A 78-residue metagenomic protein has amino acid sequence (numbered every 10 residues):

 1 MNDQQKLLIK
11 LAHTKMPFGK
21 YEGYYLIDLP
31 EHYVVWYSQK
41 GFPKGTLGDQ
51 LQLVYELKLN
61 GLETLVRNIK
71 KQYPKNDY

Functional and structural regions predicted by a protein language model:
M1-Y78: DEDD superfamily 3′-5′ metal-dependent exonuclease/proofreading module
